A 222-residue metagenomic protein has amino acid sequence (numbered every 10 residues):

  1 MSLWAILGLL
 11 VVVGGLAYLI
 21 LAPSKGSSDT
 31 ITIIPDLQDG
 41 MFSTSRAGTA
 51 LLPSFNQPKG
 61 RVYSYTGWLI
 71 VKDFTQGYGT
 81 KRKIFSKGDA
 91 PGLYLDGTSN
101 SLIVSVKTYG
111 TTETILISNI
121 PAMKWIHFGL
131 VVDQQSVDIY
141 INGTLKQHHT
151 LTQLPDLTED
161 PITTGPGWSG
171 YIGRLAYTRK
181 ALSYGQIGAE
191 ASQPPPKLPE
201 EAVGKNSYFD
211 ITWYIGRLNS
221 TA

Functional and structural regions predicted by a protein language model:
M1-A222: Extracellular glycan-associated modules
